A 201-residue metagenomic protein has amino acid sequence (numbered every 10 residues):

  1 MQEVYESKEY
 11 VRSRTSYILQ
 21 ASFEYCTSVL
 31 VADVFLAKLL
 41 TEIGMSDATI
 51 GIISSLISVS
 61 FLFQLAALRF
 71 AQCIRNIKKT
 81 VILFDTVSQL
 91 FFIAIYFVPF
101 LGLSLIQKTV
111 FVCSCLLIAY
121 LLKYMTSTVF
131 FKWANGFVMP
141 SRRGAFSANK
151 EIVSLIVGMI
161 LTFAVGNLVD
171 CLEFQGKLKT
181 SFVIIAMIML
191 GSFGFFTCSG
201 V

Functional and structural regions predicted by a protein language model:
M1-A71, K78-S88, I93-Y96, S154: Helix-loop boundary and gating motifs at the non-cytosolic
S22, F91-I95, L105-T126: Hydrophobic core of transmembrane alpha-helices in multi-pass small-molecule transporters, especially MFS/SLC-type
A37-E42, R69-I74, Y96-S104, L155-F182: Transmembrane alpha-helix termini and helix-breaking/packing motifs in multi-pass membrane transporters
I43-M45, R75, A134-M139: Short helix-loop-helix connector
S46-S54, K108, V112, L178: Juxtamembrane helix-start elements in MFS-like secondary transporters
I50-I53, T80-V81, F146, L178-I184: Alpha-helical transmembrane segments of multi-pass secondary-active solute transporters
L121-I152: Cytoplasmic helix-loop-helix junction between adjacent transmembrane helices in 12-TM secondary transporters
L122, A186-V201: C-terminal membrane-cytosol helix-exit motif in multi-pass small-molecule transporters
